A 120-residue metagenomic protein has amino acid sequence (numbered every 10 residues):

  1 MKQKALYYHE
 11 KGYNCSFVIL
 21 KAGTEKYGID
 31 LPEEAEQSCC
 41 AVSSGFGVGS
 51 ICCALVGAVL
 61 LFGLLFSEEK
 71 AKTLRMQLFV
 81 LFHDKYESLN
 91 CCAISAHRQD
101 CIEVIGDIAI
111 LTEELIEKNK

Functional and structural regions predicted by a protein language model:
M1-Y27: Active-site-proximal helix-loop elements at catalytic-domain edges
Q3-E10, A41-S50, I94-R98: A short glycine/serine-rich beta->alpha loop
C15, C52, C91: Short cysteine clusters
I19-G23, G57-L64, I108, T112: Buried hydrophobic packing segments
L20-C39, H83-S88: Acidic-glycine-rich active-site phosphate/pyrophosphate-binding loop
Y27-Q37, G63-Q77: Phosphate-handling active-site elements
S44-F62: Glycine/serine-rich anion-binding loops at beta->alpha junctions that coordinate negatively charged ligand groups
L74-K120: C-terminal binding/interaction regions
